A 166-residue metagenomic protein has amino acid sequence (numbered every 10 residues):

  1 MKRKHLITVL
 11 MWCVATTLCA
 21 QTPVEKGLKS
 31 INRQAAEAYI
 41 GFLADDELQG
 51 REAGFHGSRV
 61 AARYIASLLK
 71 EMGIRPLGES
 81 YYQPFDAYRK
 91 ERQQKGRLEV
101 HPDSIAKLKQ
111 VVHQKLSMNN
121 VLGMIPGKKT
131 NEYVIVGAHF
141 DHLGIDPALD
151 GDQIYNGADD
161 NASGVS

Functional and structural regions predicted by a protein language model:
M1-P23: Bacterial Sec-dependent N-terminal signal peptides
C19-G41, R92, D103-S104: Sec-dependent signal peptide cleavage junction
T22-S30, D46-H56, E71, K107-V112 (+2 more regions): Second-shell loop/turn segments in exported
K29, Q34-G41, R59-S67, S166: Solvent-exposed, polar/charged alpha-helical surfaces in well-ordered, non-transmembrane soluble domains, broadly
N32-A36, H113-S117, P126-T130: Extracellular/periplasmic catalytic domains that process cell-envelope and extracellular macromolecules
I40-A44, Q83-P84, N120-M124, Y133-G137: Structural recognition of the beta-strand scaffold that forms the well-ordered cores of secreted hydrolase catalytic
R51-M124: A non-catalytic alpha/beta surface segment that caps or lines the substrate-entry region of metallo-dependent hydrolase
G123, E132, V136-G137, D141-S166: Alpha-helical metal-binding/catalytic segments enriched in His/Glu/Asp
